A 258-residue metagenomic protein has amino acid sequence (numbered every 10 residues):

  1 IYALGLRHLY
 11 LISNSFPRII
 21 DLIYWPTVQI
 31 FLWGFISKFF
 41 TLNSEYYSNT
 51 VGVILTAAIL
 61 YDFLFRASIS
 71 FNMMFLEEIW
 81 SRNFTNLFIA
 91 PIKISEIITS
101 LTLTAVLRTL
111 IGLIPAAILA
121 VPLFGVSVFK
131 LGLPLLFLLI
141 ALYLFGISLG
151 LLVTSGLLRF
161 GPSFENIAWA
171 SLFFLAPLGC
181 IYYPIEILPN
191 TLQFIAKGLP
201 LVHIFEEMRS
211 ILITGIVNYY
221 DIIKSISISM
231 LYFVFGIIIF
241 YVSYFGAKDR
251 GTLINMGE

Functional and structural regions predicted by a protein language model:
I1-E258: Hydrophobic transmembrane alpha-helices and immediately adjacent juxtamembrane helices of multi-pass inner-membrane
